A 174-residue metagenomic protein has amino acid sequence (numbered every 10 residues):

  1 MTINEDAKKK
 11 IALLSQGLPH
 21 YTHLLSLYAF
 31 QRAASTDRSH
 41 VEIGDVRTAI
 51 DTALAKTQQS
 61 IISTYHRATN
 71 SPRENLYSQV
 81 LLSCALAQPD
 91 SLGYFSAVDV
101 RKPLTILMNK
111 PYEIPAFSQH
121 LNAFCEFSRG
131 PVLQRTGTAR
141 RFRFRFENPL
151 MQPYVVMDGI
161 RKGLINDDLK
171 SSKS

Functional and structural regions predicted by a protein language model:
M1-A7, L14-H20, L25: Conserved small helical "lid"/interfacial subdomain of P-loop NTPases
T2, S91-L92, N109-Y112, Q134: Short acidic, glycine/proline-enriched loop segments that cap or flank alpha-helices
D6, K10, L24, Q79 (+1 more regions): Amphipathic alpha-helical interaction segments
K9-A12, T105: Amphipathic alpha-helical segments within well-ordered protein domains
H23-N109: Winged-helix-like regulatory helical subdomains adjacent to P-loop NTPase cores
T57-I62, F142, E147-S174: Short, amphipathic alpha-helical interaction segments positioned at domain boundaries
L107-R129: Short amphipathic alpha-helical interaction segments
Q134-R143: Short, Lys/Arg-rich nucleic-acid/phosphate-binding segment
